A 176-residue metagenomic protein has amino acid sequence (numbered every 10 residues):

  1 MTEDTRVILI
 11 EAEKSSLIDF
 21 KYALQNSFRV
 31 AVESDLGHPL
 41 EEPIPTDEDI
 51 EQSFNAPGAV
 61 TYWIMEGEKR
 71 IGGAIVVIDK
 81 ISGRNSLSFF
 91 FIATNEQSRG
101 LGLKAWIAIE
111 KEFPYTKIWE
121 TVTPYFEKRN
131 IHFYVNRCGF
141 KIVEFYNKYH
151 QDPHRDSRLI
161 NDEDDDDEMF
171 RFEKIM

Functional and structural regions predicted by a protein language model:
V7-Y22: A short beta-loop-alpha structural element at the N-terminal edge of CoA-dependent acyl/N-acetyltransferase catalytic
F28-E51: Conserved GNAT-fold acetyl-CoA-binding loop/helix
E51-P57: Short loop/turn motifs at secondary-structure junctions and domain boundaries
T61-W63, K69-I78, R84-S86, F91: Conserved beta-strand in the GNAT
F89-S98, T123-Y125: A short, internal acetyl-CoA/4′-phosphopantetheine-binding micro-motif in the GNAT/acyltransferase core
I92, S98-K111, N136: Conserved acetyl-CoA-binding loop-helix of GNAT-fold acetyltransferases
K111-Y125: Conserved GNAT acetyl-CoA-binding A-motif
V122-T123, N136-E163: Conserved catalytic-core motifs of GNAT/GCN5-like acyltransferases
